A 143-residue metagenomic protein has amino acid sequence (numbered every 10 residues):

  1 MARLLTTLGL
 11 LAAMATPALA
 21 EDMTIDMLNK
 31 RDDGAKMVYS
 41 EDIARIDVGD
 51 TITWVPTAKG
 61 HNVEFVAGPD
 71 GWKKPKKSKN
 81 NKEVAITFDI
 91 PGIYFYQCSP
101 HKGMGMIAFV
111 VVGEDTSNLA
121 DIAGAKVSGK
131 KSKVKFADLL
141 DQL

Functional and structural regions predicted by a protein language model:
A2-L10: Sec-dependent signal peptide recognition, specifically the positively charged N-region followed immediately by
T16-A20: Sec/Tat signal peptide C-region and signal peptidase I cleavage site
E21-D33, M104-L143: Extracytoplasmic/periplasmic copper-protein system
E21-M23, S40-K59, V63, E83-Q97: Beta-strand cores of secreted/periplasmic/IMS beta-sandwich domains, seen most often in copper-related folds
K36-V38, D42, S78-K79: Electrostatic cytochrome c docking/interface patches
D47, G60-G68, D138-L143: Copper-binding active sites and cupredoxin-like electron-transfer domains, recognizing His/Cys-rich ligand loops
V55-K79, A108: Histidine- and aromatic-enriched segments that form or immediately flank copper-ligand environments
S99-H101: Beta-strand-rich extracellular modules
